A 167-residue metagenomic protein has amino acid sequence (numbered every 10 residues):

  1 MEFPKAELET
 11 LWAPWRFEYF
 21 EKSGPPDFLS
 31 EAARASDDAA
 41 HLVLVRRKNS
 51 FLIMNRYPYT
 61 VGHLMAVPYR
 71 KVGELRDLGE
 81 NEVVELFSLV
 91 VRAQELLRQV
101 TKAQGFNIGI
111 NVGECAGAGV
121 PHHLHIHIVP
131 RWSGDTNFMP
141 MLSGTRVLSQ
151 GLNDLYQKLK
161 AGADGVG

Functional and structural regions predicted by a protein language model:
M1-V61, A66-V67: Active-site microenvironments that recognize anionic phosphate/pyrophosphate groups
F3-S23, R131-G167: C-terminal helix-cap and adjacent tail motif
P58-V61, Y69-V72, R131-D135: Short connector loops/turns at beta-strand edges and beta->alpha or beta->beta junctions
H63, G117-D135: Histidine-centered divalent-metal-coordination microenvironment in nucleic-acid enzymes
M65-F87, L142-L148: Short histidine-centered catalytic/ligand-binding loop motif
P68, I108-I110, L124-I128: A structural signal for short, well-ordered beta-strand segments
G79-K102, N153-K160: Long, well-ordered alpha-helical scaffolding segments within enzyme catalytic domains, especially pronounced
T101-E114: A short glycine-rich, hydrophobically flanked beta-strand micro-motif that places a catalytic Asp/Glu for divalent metal
